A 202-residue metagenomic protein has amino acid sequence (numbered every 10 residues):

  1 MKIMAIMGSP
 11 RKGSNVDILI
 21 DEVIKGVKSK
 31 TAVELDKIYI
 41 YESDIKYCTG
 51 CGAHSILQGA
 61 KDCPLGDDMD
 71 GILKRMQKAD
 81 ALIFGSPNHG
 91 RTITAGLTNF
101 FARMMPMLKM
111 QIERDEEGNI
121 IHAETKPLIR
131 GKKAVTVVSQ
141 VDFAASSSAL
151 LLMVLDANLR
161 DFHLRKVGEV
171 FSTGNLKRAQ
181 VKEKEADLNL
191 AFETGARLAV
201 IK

Functional and structural regions predicted by a protein language model:
K2, E34-D36, K133, K166-V167: Residues at the starts of beta-strands that form the adenosine-phosphate
K2-V33, F143: N-terminal beta1-alpha1 ligand-phosphate binding loop
P10-G13, N88, V141-A145, L176-R178: Short histidine/acidic/glycine/proline-rich micro-motifs that form metal- and phosphate-coordinating active-site loops
K28-K30, A145-K202: Glycine-rich phosphate/pyrophosphate-binding loop and the adjoining helix
V33-S43, E169-T173: A short beta-strand-loop structural module common to alpha/beta enzyme folds
Y39-K61, K177-A186: N-terminal beta-loop-helix "entrance" segment that forms/cooperates in small-molecule cofactor or anionic ligand
P64-D156: Helix-loop-strand module that forms the ligand-binding subsite of alpha/beta enzymes
